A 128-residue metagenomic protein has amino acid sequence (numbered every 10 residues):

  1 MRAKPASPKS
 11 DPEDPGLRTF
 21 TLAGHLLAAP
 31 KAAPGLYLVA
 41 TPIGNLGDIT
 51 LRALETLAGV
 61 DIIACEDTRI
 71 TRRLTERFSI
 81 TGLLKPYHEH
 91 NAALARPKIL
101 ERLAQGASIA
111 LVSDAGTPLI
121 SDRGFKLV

Functional and structural regions predicted by a protein language model:
M1-P8: N-terminal acidic, proline/glycine-rich, low-complexity intrinsically disordered segments
P8-H90: Glycine-rich, flexible N-terminal cofactor/catalytic loop recognition
A28-A29, E101, L119: Replace "in large, NTP-powered and nucleic-acid-processing enzymes" with "in large, NTP-powered factors and other
A53-G59, R102, K126-V128: Catalytic-core regions built around general acid/base machinery
T75, E101-A104: Short helix-loop hinge/linker segments at domain boundaries
L94-L100: Conserved helicase ATPase core of P-loop NTP-dependent helicases/translocases
A104-V128: Short glycine-cluster motifs
